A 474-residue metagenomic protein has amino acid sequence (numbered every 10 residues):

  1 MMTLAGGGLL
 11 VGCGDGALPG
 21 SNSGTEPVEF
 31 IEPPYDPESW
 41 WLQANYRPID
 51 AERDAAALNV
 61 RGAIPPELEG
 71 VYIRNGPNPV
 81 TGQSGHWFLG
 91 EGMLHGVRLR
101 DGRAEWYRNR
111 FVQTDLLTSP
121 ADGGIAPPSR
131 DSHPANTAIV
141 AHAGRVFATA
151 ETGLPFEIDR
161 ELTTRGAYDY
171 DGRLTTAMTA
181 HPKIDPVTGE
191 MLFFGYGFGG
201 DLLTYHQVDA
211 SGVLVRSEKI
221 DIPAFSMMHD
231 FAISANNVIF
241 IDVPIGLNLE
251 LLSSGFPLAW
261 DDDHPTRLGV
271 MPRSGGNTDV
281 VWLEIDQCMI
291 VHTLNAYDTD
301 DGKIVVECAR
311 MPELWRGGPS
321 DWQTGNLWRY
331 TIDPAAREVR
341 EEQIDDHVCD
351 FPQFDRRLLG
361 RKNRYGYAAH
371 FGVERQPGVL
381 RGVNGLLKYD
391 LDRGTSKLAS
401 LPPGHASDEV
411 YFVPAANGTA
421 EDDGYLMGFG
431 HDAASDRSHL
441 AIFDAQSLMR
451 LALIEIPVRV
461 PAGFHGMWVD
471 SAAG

Functional and structural regions predicted by a protein language model:
M1-L18: N-terminal export signals
E26-E105, N109-R110, T114-I125: N-terminal regions that are enriched for targeting/export leaders and immediately downstream pro/stem segments
V60-I64, I125-H142, M178-V187, H229-N236 (+4 more regions): Structural signature of eukaryotic scaffold interfaces centered on beta-propeller domains
P77-Q83, V243-D261, M311-Q323, F371-L380 (+1 more regions): Short, conserved, GDST-rich strand-edge loop motifs in beta-rich repeat architectures
V112-R216: Well-ordered mid-protein domain cores that form the structural environment of catalytic cofactors
L203-V213, S253-G275, S320-A335, G382-L391 (+1 more regions): Beta-propeller blade signature
D261-Q343: A conserved active-site cap/scaffold subdomain adjacent to cofactor or substrate pockets
E341-A441: Substrate-recognition/cap regions that form aromatic- and gly/pro-loop-enriched pockets for small-molecule ligands
